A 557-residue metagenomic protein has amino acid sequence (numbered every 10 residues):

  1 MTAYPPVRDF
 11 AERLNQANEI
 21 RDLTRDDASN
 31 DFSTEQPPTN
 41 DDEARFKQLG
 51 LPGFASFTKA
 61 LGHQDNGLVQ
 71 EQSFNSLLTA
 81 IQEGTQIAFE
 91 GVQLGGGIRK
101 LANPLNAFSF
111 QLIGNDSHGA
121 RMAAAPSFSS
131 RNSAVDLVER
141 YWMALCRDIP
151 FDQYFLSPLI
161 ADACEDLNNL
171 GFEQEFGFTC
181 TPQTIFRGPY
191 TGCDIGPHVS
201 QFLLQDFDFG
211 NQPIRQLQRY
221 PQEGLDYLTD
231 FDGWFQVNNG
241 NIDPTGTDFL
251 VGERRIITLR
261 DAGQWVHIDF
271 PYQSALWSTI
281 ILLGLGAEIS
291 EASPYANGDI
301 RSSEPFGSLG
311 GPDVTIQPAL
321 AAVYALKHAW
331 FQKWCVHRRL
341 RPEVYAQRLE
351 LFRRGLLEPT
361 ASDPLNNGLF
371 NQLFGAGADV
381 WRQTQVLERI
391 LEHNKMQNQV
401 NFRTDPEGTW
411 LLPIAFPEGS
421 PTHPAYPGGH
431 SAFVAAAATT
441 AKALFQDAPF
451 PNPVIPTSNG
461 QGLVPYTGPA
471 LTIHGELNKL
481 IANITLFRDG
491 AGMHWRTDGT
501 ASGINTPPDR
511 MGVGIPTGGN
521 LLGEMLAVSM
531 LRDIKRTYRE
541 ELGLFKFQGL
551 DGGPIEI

Functional and structural regions predicted by a protein language model:
M1-I557: Hydrophobic alpha-helical bundle signature of multipass membrane enzymes
